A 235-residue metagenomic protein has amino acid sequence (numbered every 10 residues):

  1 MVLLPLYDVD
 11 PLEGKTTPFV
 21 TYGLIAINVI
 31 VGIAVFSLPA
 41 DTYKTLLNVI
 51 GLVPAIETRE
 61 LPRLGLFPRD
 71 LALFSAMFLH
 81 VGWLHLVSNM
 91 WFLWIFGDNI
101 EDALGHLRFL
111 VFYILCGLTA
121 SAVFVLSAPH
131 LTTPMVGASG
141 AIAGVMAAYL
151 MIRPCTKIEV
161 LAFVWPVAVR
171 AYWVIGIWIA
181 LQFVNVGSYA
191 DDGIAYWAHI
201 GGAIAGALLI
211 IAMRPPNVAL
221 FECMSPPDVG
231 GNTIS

Functional and structural regions predicted by a protein language model:
M1-S235: A detector for small-residue-rich transmembrane helices and their helix-helix packing motifs
